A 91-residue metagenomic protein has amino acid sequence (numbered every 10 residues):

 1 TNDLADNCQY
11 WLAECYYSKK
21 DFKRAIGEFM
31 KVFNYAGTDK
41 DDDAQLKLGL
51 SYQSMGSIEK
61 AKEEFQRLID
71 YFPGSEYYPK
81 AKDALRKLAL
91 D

Functional and structural regions predicted by a protein language model:
T1-D91: Acidic, polar-rich low-complexity tracts and alpha-helical solenoid repeat scaffolds
